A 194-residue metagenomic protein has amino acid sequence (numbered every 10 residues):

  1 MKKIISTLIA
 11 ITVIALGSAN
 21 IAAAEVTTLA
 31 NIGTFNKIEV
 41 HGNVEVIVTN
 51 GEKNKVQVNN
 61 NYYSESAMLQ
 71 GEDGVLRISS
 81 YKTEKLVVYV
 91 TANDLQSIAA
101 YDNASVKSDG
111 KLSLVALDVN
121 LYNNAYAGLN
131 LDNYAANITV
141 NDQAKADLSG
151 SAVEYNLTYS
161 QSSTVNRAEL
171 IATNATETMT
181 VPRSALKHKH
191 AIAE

Functional and structural regions predicted by a protein language model:
M1-E194: Intrinsically disordered, low-complexity terminal regions
